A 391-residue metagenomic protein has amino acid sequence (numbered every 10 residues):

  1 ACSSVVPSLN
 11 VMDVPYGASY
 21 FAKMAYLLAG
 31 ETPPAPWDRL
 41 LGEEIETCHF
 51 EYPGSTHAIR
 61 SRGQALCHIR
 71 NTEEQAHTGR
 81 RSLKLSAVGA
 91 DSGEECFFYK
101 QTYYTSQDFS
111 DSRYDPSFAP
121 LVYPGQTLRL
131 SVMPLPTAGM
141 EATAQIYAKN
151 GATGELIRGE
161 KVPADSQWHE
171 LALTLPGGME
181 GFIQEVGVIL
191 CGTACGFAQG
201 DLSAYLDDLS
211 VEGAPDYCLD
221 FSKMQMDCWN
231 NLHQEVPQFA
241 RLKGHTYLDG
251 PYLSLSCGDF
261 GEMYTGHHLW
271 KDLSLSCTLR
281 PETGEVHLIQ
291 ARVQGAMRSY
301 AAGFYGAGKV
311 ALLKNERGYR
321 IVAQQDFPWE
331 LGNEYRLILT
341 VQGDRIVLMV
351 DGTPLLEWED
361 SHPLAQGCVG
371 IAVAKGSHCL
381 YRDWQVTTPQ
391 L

Functional and structural regions predicted by a protein language model:
A18, A22-T72, S203-F239, L391: Extracellular carbohydrate-recognition regions
I45-G54, L83, Q101-A144, L171-G177 (+4 more regions): Extra-cytoplasmic beta-strand recognition segments
R70-Q107, A240-G261, K309-A311: Short carbohydrate-recognition loop motifs
E94-R113, P120-L175, L288-I321: Extracellular ligand-binding interfaces
L130-V132, E170-L209, R336-T340, R345-S361 (+1 more regions): Extracellular beta-strand ligand-recognition surfaces/modules
K161-H169, G178, P328-L331, S361-P363: Short proline/glycine- and polar residue-rich coil/turn motifs
Q199-D220, P363-L391: Ligand-recognition surfaces built from glycine- and aromatic
L255-K314: Secretory/extracellular carbohydrate-interaction modules and structurally similar beta-sandwich "look-alikes"
